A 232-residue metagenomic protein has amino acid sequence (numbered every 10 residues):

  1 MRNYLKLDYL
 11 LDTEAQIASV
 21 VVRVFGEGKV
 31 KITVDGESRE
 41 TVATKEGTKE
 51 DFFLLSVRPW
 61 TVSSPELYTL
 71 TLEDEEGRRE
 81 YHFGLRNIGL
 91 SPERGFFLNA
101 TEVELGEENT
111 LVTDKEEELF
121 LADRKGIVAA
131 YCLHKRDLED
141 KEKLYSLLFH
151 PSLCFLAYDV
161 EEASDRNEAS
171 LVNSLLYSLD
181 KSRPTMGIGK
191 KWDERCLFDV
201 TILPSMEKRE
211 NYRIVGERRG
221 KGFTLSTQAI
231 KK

Functional and structural regions predicted by a protein language model:
M1-Y131, K135-D193, F198, L203 (+1 more regions): Secreted/periplasmic carbohydrate-active enzymes, especially glycoside hydrolases
